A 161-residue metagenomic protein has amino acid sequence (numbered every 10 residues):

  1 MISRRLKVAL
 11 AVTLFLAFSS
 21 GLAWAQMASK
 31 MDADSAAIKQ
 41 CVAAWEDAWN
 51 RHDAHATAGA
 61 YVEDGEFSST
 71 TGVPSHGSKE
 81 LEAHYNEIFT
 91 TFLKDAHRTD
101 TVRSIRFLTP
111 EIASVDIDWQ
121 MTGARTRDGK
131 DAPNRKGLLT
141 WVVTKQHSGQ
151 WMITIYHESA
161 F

Functional and structural regions predicted by a protein language model:
M1-A11: Bacterial N-terminal signal peptides that target proteins for export
A9-G21: Bacterial N-terminal signal peptides
A23-A25: Boundary at the C-terminal end of the N-terminal hydrophobic targeting segment
D32-C41, A54-E111, D116-D118, P133-N134: A solvent-exposed, acidic/Ser-Thr-rich amphipathic alpha-helical stretch
W45, R51-D53: Short helix-adjacent coil turns
N50, M121-R127, V143: Beta-strand elements of well-folded, non-transmembrane domains
R127-P133: A short acidic/glycine-rich loop-to-helix N-cap element
R135-F161: Short beta-strand edge/turn micro-motifs at domain boundaries
